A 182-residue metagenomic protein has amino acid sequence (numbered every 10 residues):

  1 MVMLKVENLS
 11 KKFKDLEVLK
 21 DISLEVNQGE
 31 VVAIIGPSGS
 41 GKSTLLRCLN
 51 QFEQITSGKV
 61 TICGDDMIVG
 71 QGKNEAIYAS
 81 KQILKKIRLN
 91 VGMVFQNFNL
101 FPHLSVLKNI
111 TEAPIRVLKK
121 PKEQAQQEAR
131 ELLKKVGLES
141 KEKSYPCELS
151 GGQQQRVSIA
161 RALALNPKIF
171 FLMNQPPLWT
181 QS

Functional and structural regions predicted by a protein language model:
V2-S182: ABC family nucleotide-binding domain
